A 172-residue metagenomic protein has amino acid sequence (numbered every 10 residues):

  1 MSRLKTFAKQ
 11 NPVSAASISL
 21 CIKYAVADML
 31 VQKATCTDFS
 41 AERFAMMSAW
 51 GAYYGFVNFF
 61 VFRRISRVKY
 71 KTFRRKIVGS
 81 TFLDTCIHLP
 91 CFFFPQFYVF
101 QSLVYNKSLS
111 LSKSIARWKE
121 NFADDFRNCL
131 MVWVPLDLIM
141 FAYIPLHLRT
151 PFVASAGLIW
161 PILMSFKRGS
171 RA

Functional and structural regions predicted by a protein language model:
M1-K9: N-terminal mitochondrial targeting presequence
M1-S2, F93, S112: Polar low-complexity intrinsically disordered regions
K9-N106, W118-R171: Alpha-helical transmembrane segments of eukaryotic organelle membrane transporters and related multi-pass membrane
L111-W118: Alpha-helical scaffold elements lining the catalytic groove of polysaccharide deacetylases
